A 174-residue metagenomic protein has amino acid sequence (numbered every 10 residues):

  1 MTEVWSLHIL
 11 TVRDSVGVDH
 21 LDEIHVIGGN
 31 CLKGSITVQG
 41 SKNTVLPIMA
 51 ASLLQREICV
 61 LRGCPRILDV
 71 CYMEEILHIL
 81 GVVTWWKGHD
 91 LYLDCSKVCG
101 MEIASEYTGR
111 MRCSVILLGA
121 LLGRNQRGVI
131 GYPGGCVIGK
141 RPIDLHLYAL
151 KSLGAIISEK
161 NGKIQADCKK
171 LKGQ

Functional and structural regions predicted by a protein language model:
M1-Q174: Structural preference for solvent-exposed beta-strand-turn elements and adjacent flexible terminal/loop segments within
